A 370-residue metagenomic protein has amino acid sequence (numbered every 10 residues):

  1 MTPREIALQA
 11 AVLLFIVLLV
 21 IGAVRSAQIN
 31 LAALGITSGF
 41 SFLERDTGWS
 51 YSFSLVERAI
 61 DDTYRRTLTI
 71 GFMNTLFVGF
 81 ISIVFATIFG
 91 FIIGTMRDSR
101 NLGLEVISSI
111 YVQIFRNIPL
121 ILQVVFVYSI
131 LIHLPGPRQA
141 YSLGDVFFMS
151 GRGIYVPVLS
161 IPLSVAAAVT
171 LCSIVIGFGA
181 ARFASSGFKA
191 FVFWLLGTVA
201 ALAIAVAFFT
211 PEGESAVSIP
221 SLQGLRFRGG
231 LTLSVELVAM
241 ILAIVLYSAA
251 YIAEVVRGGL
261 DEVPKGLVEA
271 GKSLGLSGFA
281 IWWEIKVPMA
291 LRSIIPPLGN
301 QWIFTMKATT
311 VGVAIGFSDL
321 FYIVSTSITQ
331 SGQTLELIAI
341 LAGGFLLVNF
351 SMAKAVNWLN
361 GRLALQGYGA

Functional and structural regions predicted by a protein language model:
M1-A370: Transmembrane alpha-helices and adjacent helix-loop boundaries
